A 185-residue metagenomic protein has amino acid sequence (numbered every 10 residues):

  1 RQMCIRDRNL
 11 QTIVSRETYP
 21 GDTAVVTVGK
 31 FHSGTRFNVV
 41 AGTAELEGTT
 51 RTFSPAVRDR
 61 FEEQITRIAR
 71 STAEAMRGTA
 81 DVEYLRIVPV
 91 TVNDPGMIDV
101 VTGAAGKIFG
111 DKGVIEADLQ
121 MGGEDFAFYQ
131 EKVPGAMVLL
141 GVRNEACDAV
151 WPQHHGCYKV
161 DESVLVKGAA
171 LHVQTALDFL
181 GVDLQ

Functional and structural regions predicted by a protein language model:
R1-C4: Short, small-residue-biased leader/transition segments that mark boundaries at the very start of proteins
D7-Q185: Metal-dependent amide/peptide-bond hydrolase catalytic core, centered on the "pita-bread" metallohydrolase fold
